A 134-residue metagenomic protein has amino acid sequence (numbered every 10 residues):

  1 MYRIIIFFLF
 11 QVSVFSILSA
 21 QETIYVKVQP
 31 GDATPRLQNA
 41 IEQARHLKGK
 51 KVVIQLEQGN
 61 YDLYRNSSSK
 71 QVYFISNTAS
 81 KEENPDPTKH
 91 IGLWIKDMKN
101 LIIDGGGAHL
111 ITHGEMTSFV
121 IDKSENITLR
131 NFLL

Functional and structural regions predicted by a protein language model:
M1-T23: Bacterial Sec-dependent N-terminal signal peptides
E22-I24, K51-I54, L101, I127: Hydrophobic beta-strand segments of well-ordered beta-sheets in folded domains
Y25-Q55: Acidic Gly/Asp/Thr-rich repetitive segments characteristic of extracellular carbohydrate-active and adhesion proteins
K27-Q29, G59, E115: Short strand-loop junctions, especially beta-strand C-caps/beta-turns that link beta-sheets to coils or alpha-helices
E42-L47, D62-I102, I111-R130: Extracellular beta-strand-rich solenoid/capping regions of secreted or surface-exposed proteins that bind or remodel
Q55-E57, V120: A structural signal for short, well-ordered beta-strand segments and their strand-loop junctions that often border
N60, G107-H109, L133: A structural signal for beta-strand register positions
